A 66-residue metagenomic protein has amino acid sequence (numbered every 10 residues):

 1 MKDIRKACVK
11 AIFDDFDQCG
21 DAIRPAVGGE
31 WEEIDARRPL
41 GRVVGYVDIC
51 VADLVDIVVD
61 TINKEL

Functional and structural regions predicted by a protein language model:
M1-L66: Protein-protein interaction and targeting regions used for scaffolding, dimerization, and localization
